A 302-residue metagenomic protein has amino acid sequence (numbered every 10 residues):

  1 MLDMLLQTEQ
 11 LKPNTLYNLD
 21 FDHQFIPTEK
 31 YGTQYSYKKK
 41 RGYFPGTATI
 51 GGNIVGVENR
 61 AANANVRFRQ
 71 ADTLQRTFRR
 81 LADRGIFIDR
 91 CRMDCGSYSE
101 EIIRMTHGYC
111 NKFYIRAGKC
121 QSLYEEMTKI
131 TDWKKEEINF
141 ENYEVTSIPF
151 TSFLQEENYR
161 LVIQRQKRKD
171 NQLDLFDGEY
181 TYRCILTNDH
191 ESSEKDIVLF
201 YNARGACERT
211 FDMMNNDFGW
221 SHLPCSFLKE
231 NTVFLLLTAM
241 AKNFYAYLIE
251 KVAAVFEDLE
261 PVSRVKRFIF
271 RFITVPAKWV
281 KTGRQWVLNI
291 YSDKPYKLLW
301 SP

Functional and structural regions predicted by a protein language model:
M1-T47: Active-site-proximal, Lys/Arg-enriched surface segment that forms a nucleic-acid-binding/basic interface patch
T15-F25, G52, I88-Y98, F113 (+4 more regions): Short, conserved catalytic/metal-binding motifs centered on acidic residues
E29-Q34, V55-R60, M93, E100-T106 (+1 more regions): Short acidic, glycine/serine/threonine-rich loops at helix termini
Y37-R84: Electropositive, glycine- and tryptophan-enriched low-complexity nucleic-acid-binding patches
N65-S122: Domain-level cores of phosphate- or acyl-group-handling catalytic modules
K112-N216: An anionic, glycine-rich sequence signature occurring as long contiguous blocks
E194-L228, V233, L237, A241-A246: Short amphipathic alpha-helical "interface-anchor" segments enriched in bulky aromatics
Y245-P302: A short, flexible helix-boundary coil/loop motif
